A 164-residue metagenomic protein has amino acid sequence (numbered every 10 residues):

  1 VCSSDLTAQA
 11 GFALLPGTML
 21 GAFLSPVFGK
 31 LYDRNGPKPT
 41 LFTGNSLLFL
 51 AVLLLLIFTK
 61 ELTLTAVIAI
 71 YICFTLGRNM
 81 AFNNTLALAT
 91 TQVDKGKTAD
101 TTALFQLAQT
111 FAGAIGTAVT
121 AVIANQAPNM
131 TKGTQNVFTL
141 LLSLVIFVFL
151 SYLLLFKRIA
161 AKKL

Functional and structural regions predicted by a protein language model:
V1-A160: 12-transmembrane solute porter fold
K162-L164: Short cytosolic juxtamembrane segments of multi-pass membrane proteins
